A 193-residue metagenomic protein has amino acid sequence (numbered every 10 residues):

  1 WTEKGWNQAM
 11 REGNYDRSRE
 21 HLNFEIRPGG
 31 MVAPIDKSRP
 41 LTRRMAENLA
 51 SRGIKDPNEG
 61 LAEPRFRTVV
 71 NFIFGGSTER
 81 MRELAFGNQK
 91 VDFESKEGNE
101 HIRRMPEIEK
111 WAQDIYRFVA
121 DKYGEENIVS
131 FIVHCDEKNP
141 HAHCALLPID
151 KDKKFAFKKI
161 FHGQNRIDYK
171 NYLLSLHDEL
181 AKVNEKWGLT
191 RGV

Functional and structural regions predicted by a protein language model:
W1-V193: N-terminal nicking endonuclease/strand-transfer module with a His-rich metal-binding environment and a catalytic Tyr
